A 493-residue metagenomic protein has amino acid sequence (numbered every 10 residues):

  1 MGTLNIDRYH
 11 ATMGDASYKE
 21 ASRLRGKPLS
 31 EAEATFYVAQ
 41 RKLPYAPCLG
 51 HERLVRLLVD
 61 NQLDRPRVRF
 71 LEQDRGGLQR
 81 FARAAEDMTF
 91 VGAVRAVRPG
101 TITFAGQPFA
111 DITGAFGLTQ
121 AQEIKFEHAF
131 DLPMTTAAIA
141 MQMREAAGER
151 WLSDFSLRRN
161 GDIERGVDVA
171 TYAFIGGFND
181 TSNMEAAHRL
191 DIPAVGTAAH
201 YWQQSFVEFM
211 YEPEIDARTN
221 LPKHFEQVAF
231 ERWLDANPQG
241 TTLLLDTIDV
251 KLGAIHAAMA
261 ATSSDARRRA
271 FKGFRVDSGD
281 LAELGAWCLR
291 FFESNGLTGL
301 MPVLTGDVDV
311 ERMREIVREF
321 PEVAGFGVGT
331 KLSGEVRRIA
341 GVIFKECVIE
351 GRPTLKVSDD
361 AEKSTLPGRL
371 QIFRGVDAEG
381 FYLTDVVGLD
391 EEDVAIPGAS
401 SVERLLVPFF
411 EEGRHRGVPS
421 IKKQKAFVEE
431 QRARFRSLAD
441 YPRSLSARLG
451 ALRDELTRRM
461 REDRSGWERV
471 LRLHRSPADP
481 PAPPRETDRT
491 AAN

Functional and structural regions predicted by a protein language model:
M1-Q239, L252, D265-A266, I343-N493: Ordered alpha/beta subdomains of enzyme catalytic regions
D87-T89, R150, F291-T305, E322-G325: Short beta-strand/loop segments at the ligand-binding rim of alpha/beta enzyme cores
V97, R158-N160, V303-V310, G329-K331: Glycine-rich beta-to-alpha transition loops that act as phosphate-gripper elements at the mouths of alpha/beta enzyme
D111, T242-T247, F271-L281, G299-G306 (+2 more regions): Catalytic beta/alpha-barrel core
D191-P193, Q239, A270, E319-G325: Glycine-enriched alpha-helix->loop->beta-strand junction motifs that scaffold or abut catalytic
H224-Q227, K251-G253, D280-L289: Active-site-adjacent beta->alpha loops and helix N-cap segments on the catalytic face of soluble alpha/beta enzymes
A254, A260, V308-E322: Catalytic cores of alpha/beta
E322-V342: Glycine-rich phosphate-binding active-site loops on the catalytic face of alpha/beta enzymes
